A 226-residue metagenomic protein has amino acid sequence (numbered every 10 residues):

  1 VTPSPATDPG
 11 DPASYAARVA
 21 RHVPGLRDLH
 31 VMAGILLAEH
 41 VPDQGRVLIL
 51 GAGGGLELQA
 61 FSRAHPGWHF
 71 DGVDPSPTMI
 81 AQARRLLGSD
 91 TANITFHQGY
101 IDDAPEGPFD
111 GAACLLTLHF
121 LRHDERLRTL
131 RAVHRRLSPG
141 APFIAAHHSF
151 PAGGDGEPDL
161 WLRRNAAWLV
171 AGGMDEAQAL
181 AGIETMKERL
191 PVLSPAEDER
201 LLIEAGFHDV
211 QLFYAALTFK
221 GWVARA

Functional and structural regions predicted by a protein language model:
S4, P9-R27: Class I SAM-dependent methyltransferase Rossmann-like catalytic core, especially the SAM/SAH-binding loop
G25-D43: Conserved alpha-helix/loop element of class I SAM-dependent methyltransferases that forms part of the SAM/SAH-binding
L48-I49, G54-D103: Class I SAM-dependent methyltransferase SAM/SAH-binding core
A104-A112: A short acidic, Gly/Pro-enriched loop at the edge of an enzyme's catalytic core that lines a small-molecule cofactor
L127-P139: A short glycine-rich, Lys/Arg-flanked "PGG" loop and its adjoining helix->strand segment in the class I
G140-H148: Conserved beta-strand signature within the Rossmann-like core of class I S-adenosyl-L-methionine
H148-E204: C-terminal alpha-helical "lid/dimerization" subdomain adjacent to the S-adenosyl-L-methionine
H208-A226: Core SAM-dependent methyltransferase catalytic element
